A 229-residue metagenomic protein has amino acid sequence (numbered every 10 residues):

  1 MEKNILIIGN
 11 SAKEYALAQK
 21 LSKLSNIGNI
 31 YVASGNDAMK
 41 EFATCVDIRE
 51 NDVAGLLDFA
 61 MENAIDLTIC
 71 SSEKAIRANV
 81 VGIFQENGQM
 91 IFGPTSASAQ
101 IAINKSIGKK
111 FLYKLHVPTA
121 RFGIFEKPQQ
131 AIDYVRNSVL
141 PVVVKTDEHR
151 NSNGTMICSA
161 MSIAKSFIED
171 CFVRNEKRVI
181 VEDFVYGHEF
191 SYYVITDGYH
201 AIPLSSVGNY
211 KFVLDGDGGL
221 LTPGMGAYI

Functional and structural regions predicted by a protein language model:
M1-A97: ATP-binding N-terminal substructure of ATP-dependent carboxylate-amine bond-forming enzymes
E14-Y15, I76-A78, A131, A164 (+1 more regions): Short, well-ordered alpha-helical microsegments
K40-A43, L57, Q100-S106, L214-G216: Short, charged, surface-exposed secondary-structure boundary motifs
C45-N51, G123-K127, M156-S159: Short acidic-hydrophobic, aromatic-tinged amphipathic segments that line or gate anion-handling sites
L67, P118-R121, P141-V144, T155-S191: Conserved ATP-binding module of the ATP-grasp superfamily
F92-G154: A conserved helix-loop-beta module that forms one wall/lid of the active-site cleft in ATP-utilizing catalytic domains
C171-R178, V185-I229: Phosphate-binding core of ATP-grasp and ATP-grasp-like enzymes
